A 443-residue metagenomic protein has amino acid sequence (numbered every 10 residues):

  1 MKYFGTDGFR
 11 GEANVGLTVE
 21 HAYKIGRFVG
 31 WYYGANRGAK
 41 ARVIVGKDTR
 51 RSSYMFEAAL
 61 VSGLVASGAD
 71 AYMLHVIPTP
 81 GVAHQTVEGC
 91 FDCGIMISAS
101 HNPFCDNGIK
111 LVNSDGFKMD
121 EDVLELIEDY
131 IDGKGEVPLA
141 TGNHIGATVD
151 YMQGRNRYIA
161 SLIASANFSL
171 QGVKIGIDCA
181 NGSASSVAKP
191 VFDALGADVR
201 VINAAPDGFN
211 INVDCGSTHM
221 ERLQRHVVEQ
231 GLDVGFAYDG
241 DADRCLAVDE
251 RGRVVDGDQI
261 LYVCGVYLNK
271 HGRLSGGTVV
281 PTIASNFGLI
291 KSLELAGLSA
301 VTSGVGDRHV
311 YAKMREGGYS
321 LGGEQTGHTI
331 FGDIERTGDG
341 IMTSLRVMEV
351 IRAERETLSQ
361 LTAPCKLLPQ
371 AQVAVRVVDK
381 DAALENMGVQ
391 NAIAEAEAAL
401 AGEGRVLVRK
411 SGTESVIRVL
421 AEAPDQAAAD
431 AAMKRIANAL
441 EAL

Functional and structural regions predicted by a protein language model:
M1-S62, A66-S67, T148-I175: An N-terminal, well-structured beta->alpha segment
F4-G5, V45, A71-H75, M96-I97 (+7 more regions): General beta-strand structural signal in soluble alpha/beta enzymes
E12, N107-Q230: Gly/Ser/Thr-enriched, mixed-charge loops and adjacent short helices that form phosphate/oxyanion-binding elements
W31, A35, R42-D106, P190-V248: N-terminal small/polar loop signature for handling phosphorylated ligands or for N-terminal nucleophile
G46-D48, I177-C179, D249, D333 (+1 more regions): Short glycine-centered, acidic/aromatic-flanked micro-motifs in structured strand/loop junctions that mark active-site
E125-I159, A164, E250-G323, I330-F331: Proline/glycine-rich low-complexity loops and linkers
V234, H271-L443: Phosphate-binding and adjacent anionic-ligand microenvironments
